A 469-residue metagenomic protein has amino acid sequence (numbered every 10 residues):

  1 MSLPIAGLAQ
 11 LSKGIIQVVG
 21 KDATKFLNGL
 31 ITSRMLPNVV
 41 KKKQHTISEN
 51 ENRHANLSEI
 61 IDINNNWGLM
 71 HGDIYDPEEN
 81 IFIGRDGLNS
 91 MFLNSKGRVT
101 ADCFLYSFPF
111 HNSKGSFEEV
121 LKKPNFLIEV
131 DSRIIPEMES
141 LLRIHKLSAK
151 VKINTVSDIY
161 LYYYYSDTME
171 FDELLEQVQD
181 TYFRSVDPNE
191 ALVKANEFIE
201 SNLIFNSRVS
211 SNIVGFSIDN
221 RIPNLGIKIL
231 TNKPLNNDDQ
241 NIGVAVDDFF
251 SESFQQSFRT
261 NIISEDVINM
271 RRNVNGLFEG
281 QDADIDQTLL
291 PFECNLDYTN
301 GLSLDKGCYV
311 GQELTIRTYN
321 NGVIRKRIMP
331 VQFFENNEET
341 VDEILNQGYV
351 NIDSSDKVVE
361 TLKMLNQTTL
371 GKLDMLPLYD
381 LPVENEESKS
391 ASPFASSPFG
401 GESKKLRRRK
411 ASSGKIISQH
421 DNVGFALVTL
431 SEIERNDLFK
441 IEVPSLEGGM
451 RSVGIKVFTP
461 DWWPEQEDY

Functional and structural regions predicted by a protein language model:
M1-Y469: Basic, glycine/lysine-rich polyanion-binding surfaces/domains
